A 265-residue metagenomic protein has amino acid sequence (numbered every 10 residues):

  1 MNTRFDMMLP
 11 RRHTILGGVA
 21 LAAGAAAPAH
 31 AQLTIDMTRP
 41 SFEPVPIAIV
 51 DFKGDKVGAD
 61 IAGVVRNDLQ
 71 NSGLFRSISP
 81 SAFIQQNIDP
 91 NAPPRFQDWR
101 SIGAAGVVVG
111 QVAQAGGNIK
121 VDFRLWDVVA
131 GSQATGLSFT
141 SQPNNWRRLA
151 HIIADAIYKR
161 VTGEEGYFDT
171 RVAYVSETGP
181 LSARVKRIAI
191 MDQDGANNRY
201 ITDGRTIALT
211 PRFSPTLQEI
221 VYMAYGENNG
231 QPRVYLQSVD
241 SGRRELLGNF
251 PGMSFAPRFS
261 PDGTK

Functional and structural regions predicted by a protein language model:
M1-P28: N-terminal secretory signal peptides
L33, E43-V45, V65, N71-G73 (+5 more regions): Envelope-exposed proteins and targeting segments
L33, P90-A156: Amphipathic beta-strand/beta-sheet edge segments enriched in Tyr/Trp
M37-Q97, V108-Q114: Short beta-strand->alpha-helix linker/helix-N-cap micro-motif that forms a surface specificity/interaction loop
G131-F139, N197-T202, L246: Aromatic (tryptophan-biased) beta-strands that constitute blades/sheets of beta-rich domains
N145-W146, R160, R205-M223, R243-R244 (+1 more regions): Conserved beta-propeller blade repeats
R171-V175: Short beta-strand elements that form the blades of beta-propeller/WD-repeat-like and other beta-sheet-rich scaffold
A183-N198, M223-L246: Beta-propeller blade-edge and WD-like acidic-aromatic loop motif
